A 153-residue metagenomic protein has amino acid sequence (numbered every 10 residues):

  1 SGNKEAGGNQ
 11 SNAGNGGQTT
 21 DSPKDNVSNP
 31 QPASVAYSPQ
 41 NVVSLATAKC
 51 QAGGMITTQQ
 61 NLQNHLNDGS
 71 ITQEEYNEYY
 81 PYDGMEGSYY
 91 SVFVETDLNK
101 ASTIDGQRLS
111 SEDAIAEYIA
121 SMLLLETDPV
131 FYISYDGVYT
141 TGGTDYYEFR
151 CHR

Functional and structural regions predicted by a protein language model:
S1-R153: Mature, Sec-exported extracytoplasmic domains of Gram-positive
